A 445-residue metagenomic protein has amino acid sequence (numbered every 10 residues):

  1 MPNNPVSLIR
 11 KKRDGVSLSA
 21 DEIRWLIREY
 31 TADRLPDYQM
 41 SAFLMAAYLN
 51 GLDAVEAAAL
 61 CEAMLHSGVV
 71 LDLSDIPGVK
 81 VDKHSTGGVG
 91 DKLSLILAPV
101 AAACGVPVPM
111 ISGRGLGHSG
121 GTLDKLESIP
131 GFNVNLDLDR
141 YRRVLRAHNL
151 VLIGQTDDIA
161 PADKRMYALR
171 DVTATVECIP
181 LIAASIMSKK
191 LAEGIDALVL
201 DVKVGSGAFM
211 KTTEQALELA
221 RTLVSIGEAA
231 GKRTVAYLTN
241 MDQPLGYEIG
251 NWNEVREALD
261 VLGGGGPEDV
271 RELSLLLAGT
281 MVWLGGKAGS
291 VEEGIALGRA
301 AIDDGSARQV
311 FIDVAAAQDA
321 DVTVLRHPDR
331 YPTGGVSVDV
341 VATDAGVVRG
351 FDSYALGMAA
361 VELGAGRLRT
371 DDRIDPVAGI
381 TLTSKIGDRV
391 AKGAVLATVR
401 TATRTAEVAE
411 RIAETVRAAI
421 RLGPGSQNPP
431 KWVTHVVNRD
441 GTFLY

Functional and structural regions predicted by a protein language model:
M1-G90, V310-A317, D321, W432 (+2 more regions): Acidic, glycine/proline-rich low-complexity segments that act as flexible tails and inter-domain linkers
S7, K12, S17-A20, K80 (+4 more regions): Well-ordered secondary-structure scaffolds
L44-Y48, K125, D163-V172, D201-M210 (+1 more regions): Active-site-proximal beta-alpha loop/turn segments in soluble metabolic enzymes
L49-N50, L95-P109, K189-G194, I226-A230 (+1 more regions): Alpha-helix C-terminal capping segments
V79-A102, V106-H118: Glycine/serine-rich anion-binding loops at beta->alpha junctions that coordinate negatively charged ligand groups
I111, L145, I153-T156, D201-G205 (+1 more regions): Short beta-strand segments
K125-V151, R221-G227, G231: A glycine-rich helix N-cap at a beta->alpha junction
R146-I195: Phosphate/diphosphate-binding glycine-rich loops and adjacent basic-rich segments that engage nucleotide
